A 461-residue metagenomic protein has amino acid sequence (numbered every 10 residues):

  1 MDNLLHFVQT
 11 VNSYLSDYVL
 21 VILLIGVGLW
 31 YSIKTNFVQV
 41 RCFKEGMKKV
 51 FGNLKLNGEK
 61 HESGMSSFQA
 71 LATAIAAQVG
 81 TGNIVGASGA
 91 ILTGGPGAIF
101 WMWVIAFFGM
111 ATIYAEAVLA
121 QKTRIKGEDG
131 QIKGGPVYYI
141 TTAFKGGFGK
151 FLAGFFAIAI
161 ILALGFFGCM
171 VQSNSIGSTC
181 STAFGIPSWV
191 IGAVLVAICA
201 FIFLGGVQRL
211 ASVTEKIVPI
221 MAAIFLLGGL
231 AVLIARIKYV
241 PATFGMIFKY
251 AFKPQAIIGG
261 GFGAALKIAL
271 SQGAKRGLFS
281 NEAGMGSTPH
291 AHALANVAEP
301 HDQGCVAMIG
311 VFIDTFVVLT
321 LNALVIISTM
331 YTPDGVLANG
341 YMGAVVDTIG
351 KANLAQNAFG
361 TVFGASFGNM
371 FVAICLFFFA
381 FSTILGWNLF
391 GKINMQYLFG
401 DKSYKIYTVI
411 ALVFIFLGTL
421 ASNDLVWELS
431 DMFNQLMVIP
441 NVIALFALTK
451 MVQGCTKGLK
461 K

Functional and structural regions predicted by a protein language model:
M1-T81, I91-A98, G109, F416 (+2 more regions): N-terminal alpha-helical transmembrane segments of multi-pass membrane transport and channel/translocase proteins
D2-L4, K34-Q39, G82-A87, L164-G177 (+6 more regions): Transmembrane helix-loop junctions in multi-pass membrane proteins
S13-R41, E45-K48, L92-Q131, D314-T315 (+3 more regions): Extracellular loop-to-transmembrane helix junctions
L23-W30, T35-M47, F156, S173-C180 (+4 more regions): Membrane-interface loop-to-helix entry segments
V27, Y31-S32, I105-G130, V137 (+4 more regions): Helix-loop-helix module between adjacent transmembrane segments
F37-M65, G89, G95-P96, A111-G147 (+4 more regions): Flexible loop linkers connecting adjacent transmembrane helices in multi-pass alpha-helical membrane transporters
G58-T93, L119-K122, E128-V137, T141-A143 (+2 more regions): Alpha-helical membrane segments and immediately flanking helix-loop junctions that form or couple to the substrate/ion
A115-R124, L230-M246, P254-G261, L294-A295 (+2 more regions): Extracellular/periplasmic helix-exit of transmembrane alpha-helices
